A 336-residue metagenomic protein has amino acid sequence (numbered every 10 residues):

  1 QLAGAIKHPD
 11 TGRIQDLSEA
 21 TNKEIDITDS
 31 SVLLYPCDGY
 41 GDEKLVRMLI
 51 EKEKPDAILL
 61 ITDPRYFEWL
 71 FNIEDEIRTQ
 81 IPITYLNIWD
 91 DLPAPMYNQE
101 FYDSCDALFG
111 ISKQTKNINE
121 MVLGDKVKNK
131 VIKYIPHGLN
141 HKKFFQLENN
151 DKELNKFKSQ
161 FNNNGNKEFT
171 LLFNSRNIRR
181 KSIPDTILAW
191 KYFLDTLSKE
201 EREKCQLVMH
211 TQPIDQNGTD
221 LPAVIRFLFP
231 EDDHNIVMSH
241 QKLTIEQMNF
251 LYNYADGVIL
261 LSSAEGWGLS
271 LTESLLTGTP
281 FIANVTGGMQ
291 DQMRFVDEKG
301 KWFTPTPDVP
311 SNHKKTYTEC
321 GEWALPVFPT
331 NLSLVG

Functional and structural regions predicted by a protein language model:
Q1-G41, M48, I132, D215: N-terminal strand-loop element at the rim of the active site of nucleotide-sugar-dependent glycosyltransferases
Y35, R47-F67, P82-T84: Short N-terminal targeting/anchoring amphipathic segment
E76, G218-E246: Nucleotide-activated donor-binding/catalytic signature segment of Leloir-type glycosyltransferases, i.e., the conserved
Q114, G138: Carbohydrate-associated surface elements
F145-N164: A short helix/loop element that forms part of the nucleotide-sugar donor recognition site in Leloir-type
N163-K181, I187-W190, L207: Conserved donor-binding/catalytic core segment of Leloir-type glycosyltransferases
S263: Aromatic "clamp/platform" in nucleotide-sugar-dependent glycosyltransferases that forms part of the donor/acceptor
P280-A283, M293-R294, G300-F303: Short hydrophobic beta-strand element within catalytic cores of glycosyltransferases and related nucleotide-activated
